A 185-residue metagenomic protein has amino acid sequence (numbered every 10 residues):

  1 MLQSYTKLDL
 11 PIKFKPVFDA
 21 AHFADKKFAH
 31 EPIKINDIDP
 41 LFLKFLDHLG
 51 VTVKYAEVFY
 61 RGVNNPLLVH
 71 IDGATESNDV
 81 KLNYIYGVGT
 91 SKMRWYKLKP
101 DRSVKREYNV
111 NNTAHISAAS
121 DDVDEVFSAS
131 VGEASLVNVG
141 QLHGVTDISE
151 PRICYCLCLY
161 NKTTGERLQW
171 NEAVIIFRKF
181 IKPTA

Functional and structural regions predicted by a protein language model:
M1-P40, K44, S149-P151, L157-A185: N-terminal auxiliary "cap/dimerization" subdomain that precedes the catalytic jelly-roll/cupin core of mononuclear
Q3-S4, V53-A56, G89-M93, P100-R102 (+1 more regions): Generic structural motif
F14, T75, T90, H143 (+1 more regions): Residues that cap or initiate secondary-structure elements
K44-N64: A short glycine-rich, His/Asp/Glu-containing loop-to-beta-strand
F45-G50, I71-E76, E125-S128, V145-S149: A general structural signal for short secondary-structure junctions and capping/turn motifs
A56, D79-L82, R152: Short, surface-exposed beta-edge/turn micro-motifs
R61-A134: Catalytic core of non-heme Fe(II) oxygenases with the double-stranded beta-helix
N109-A185: Catalytic core of Fe(II)/2-oxoglutarate
